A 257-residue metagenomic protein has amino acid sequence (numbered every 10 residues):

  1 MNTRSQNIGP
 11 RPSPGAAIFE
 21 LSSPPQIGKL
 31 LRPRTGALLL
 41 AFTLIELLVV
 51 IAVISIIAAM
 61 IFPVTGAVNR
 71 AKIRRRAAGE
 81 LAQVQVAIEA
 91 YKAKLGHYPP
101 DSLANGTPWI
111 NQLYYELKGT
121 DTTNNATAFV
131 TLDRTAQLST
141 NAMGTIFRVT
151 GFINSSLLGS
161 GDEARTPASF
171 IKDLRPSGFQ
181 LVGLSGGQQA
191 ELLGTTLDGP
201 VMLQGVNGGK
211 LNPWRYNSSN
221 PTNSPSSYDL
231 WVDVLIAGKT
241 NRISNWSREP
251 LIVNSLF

Functional and structural regions predicted by a protein language model:
M1-I8: N-terminal acidic, proline/glycine-rich, low-complexity intrinsically disordered segments
T3, P14-A16, S23, G28-L38: Short, low-complexity intrinsically disordered segments enriched in A/P/G/S/L with frequent Arg, especially at protein
Q6, F19-E20, L38-L40, E46: Compositionally biased non-globular segments, especially hydrophobic aliphatic-rich helices of signal peptides
P10-P12: Glycine-biased, low-complexity coil/linker segments
G15-A16, G36, L40, I51 (+1 more regions): Residue-level detector of intrinsically disordered, flexible termini and proteolytic processing junctions
L39-V68, A77: N-terminal single-pass transmembrane signal-anchor helix
A77-F257: N-terminal pilin/flagellin-like segments and related low-complexity appendage regions
